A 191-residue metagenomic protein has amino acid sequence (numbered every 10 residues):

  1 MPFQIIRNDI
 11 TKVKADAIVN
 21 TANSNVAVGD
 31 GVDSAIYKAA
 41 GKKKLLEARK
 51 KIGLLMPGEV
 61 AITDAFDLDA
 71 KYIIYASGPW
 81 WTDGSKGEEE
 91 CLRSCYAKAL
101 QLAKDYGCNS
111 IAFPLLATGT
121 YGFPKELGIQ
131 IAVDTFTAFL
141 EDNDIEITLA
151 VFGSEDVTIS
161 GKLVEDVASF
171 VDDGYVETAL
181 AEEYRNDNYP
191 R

Functional and structural regions predicted by a protein language model:
M1-D105: Glycine-/small-residue-enriched capping loops at alpha/beta junctions
W80-R191: Phosphate/ribose-phosphate-bearing ligand recognition and processing surfaces, centered on ADP-ribose/NAD(+/P+) systems
